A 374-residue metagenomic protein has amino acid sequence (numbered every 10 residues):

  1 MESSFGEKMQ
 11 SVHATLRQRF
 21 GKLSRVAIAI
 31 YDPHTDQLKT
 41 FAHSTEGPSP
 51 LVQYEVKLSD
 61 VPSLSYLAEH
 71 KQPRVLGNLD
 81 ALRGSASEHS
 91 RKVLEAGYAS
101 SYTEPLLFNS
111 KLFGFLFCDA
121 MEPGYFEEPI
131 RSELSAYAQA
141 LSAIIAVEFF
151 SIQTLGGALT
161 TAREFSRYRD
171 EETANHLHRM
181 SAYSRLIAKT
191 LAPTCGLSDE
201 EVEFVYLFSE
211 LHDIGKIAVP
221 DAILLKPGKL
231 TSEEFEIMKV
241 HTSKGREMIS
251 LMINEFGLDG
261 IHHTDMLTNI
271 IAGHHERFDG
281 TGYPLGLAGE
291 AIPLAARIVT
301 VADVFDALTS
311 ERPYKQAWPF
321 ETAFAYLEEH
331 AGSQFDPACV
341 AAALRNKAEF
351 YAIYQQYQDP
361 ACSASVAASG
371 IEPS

Functional and structural regions predicted by a protein language model:
M1, V12-K22, I30-D32, E46-P48 (+5 more regions): Short regulatory alpha-helical segment in sensory/regulatory domains of signaling proteins that mediates
M1-F20, I28, M180-I187, L267 (+1 more regions): Amphipathic alpha-helical coiled-coil segments that mediate homodimerization and allosteric signal transmission
A14, A27-V56, P62-L64, E210 (+2 more regions): GAF sensory/regulatory domain recognition with acknowledged cross-activation on helical regulatory dimers
T15, P73, N109, E133-I152 (+5 more regions): Signal-transmission/dimerization alpha-helices at domain junctions
P48-E88, K92-L94: Regulatory sensory and allosteric helical modules in signal-transduction proteins and certain transcription factors
A99-N109: A short, aliphatic-rich beta-strand micro-motif
D119-S135, E148, K315-A317: Regulatory loop-to-helix N-cap segments in sensory/regulatory domains that couple ligand/signal detection
G157-S374: Histidine- and acidic-residue-rich, metal-dependent catalytic cores
